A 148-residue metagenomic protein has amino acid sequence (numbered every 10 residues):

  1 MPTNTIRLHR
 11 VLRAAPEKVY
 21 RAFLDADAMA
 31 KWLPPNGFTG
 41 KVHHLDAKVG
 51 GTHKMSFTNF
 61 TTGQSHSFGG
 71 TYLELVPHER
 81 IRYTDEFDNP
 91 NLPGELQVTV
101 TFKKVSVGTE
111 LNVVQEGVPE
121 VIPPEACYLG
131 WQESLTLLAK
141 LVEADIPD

Functional and structural regions predicted by a protein language model:
M1-T39: Hydrophobic ligand-binding cavity/cleft-lining segments
T3-H9, P16, G40, T52 (+4 more regions): Intrinsic-disorder/low-complexity, polar/charged segments enriched in Ser/Thr/Lys/Arg/Asp/Glu/Gln
H9, H44, T71, T99-T101: Short, surface-exposed charged micro-motifs
R13, L75-P77, V105-V107: Structural motif
V19, M29, H53, Y72 (+4 more regions): Hydrophobic pocket/interface hotspot
K41-T84: Glycine-rich portal/gate segments that line the openings of hydrophobic small-molecule binding cavities
R82-Q132: Beta-strand/loop substructures that line and gate deep hydrophobic ligand-binding cavities in soluble
L141-D148: Short, highly charged C-terminal tails/helix-capping segments
